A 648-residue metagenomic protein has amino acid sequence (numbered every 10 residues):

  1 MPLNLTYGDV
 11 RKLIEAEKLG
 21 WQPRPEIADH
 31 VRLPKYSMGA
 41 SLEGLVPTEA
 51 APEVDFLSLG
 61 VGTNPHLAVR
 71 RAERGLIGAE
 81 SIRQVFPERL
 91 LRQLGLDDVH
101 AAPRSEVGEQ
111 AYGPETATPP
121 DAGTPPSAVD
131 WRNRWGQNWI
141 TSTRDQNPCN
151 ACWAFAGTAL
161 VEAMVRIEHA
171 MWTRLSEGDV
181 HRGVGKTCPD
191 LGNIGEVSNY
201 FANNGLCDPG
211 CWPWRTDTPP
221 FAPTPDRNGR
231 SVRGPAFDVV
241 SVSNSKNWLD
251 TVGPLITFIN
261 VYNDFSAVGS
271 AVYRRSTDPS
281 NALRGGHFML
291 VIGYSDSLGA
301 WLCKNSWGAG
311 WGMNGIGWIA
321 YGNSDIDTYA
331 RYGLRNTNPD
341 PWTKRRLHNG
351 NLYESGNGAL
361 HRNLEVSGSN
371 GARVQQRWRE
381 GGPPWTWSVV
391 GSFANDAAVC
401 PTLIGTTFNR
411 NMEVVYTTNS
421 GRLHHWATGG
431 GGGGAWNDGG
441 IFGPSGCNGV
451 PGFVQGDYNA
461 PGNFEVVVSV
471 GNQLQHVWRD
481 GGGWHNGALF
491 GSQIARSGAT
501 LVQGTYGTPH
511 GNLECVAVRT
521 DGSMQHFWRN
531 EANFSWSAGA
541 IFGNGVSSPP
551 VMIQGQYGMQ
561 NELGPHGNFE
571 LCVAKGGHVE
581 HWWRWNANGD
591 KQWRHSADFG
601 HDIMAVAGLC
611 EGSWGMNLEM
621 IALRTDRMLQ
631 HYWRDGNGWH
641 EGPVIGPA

Functional and structural regions predicted by a protein language model:
M1-K344: Catalytic-core signature of thiol
W342-A648: A structural motif
